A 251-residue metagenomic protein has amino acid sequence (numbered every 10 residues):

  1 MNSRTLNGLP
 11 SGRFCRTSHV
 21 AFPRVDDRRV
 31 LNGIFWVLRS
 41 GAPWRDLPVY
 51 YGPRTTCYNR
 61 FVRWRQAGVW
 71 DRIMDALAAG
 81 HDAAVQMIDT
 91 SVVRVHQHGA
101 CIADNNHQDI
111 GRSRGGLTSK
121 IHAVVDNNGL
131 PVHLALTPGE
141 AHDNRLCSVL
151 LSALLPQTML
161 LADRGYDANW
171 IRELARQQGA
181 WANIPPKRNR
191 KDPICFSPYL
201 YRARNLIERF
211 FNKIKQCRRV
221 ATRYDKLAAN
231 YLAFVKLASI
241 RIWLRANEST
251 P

Functional and structural regions predicted by a protein language model:
M1-P251: Short alpha-helical elements
